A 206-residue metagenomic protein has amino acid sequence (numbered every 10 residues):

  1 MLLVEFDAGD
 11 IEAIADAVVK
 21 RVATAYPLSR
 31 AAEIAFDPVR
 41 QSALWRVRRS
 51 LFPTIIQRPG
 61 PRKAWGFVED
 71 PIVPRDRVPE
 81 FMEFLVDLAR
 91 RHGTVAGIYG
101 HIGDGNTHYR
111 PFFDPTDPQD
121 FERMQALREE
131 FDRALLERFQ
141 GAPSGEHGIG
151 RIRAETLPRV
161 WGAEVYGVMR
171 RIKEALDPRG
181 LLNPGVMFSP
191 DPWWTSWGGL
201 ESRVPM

Functional and structural regions predicted by a protein language model:
M1-G145, G150-M206: Noncatalytic alpha-helical scaffold of FAD-dependent oxidoreductases
